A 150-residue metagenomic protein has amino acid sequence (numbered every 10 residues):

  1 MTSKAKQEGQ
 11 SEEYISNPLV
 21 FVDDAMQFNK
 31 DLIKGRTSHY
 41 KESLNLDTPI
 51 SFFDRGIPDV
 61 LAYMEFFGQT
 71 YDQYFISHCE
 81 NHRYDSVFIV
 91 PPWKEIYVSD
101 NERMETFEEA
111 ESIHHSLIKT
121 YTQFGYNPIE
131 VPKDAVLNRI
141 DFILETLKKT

Functional and structural regions predicted by a protein language model:
M1-G35: Conserved substrate/cofactor phosphate-moiety recognition/catalytic segment in nucleotide-dependent phosphotransferases
T2-K4, A135-R139: A short acidic, often aromatic-flanked loop/helix-cap motif at beta-alpha or helix-coil junctions that lines enzyme
I15, V20, L44-I50, Q69 (+3 more regions): Catalytic phosphate/metal-binding cores of nucleic-acid and nucleotide-processing enzymes, i.e., regions that mediate
Q27-H82: Glycine-rich phosphate-binding loop used to anchor ATP phosphates in small-molecule kinases, encompassing both
G35-H39, L117, R139: Alpha-helical packing segments of well-folded alpha/beta enzyme cores
D59-Y63, I96-V98, N138-R139: Short catalytic/ligand-binding loop motif for oxyanion handling, primarily in non-cytosolic enzymes, centered on
F67-D134: A glycine- and Lys/Arg-enriched "phosphate-lid" helix/loop adjacent to the NTP-binding pocket of small-molecule kinases
F142-T150: C-terminal alpha-helix
